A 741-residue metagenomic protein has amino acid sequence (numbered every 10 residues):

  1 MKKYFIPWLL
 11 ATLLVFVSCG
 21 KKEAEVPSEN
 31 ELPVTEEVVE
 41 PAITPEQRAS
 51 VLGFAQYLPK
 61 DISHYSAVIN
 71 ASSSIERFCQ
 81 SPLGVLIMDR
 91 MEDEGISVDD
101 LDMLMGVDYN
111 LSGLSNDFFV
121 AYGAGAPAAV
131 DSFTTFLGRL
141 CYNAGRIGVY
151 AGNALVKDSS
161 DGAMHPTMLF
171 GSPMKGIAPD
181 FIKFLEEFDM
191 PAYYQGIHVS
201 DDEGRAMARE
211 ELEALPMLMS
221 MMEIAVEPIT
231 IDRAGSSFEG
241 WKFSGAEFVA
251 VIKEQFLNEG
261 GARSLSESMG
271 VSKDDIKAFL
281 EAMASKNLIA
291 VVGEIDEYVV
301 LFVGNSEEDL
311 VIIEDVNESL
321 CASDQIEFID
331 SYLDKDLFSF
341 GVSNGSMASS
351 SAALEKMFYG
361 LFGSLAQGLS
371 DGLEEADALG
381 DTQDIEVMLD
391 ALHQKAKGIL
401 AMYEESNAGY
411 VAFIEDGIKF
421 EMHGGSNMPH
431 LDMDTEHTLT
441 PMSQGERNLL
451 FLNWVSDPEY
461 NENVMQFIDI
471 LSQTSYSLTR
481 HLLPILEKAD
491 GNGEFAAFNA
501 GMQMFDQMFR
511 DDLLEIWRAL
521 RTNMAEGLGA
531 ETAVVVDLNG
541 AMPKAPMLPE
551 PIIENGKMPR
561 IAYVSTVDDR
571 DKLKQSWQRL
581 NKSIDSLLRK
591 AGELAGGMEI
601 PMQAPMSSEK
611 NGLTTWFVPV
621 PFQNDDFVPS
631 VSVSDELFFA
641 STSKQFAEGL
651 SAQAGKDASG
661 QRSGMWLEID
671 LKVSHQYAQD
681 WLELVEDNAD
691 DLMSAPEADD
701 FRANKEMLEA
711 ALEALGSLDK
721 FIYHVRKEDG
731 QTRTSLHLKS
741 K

Functional and structural regions predicted by a protein language model:
K2-A11: Sec-dependent signal peptide recognition, specifically the positively charged N-region followed immediately by
V15-S18: C-terminal motif of bacterial Sec signal peptides marking the signal peptidase cleavage site
K21-L32: Bacterial Sec signal peptide processing site at the extreme N-terminus
L32-I69, S73-F78, S112-G148, N153-A178 (+4 more regions): Leucine-rich, highly hydrophobic segment in Treponema pallidum outer-membrane-associated proteins
S72-N258, A262-S266, D275: Post-signal peptide N-terminal segment of secreted/secretory-pathway proteins
P191-D202, F302-S306, R560-D569, E636-F646: Extracellular/lumenal glycan-associated surfaces
S200-L288, F328-N344, G556, K572-S630 (+3 more regions): Short Gly/Thr-rich strand-loop-strand
V536-N581, L637-F638: Ordered core of a single globular domain
